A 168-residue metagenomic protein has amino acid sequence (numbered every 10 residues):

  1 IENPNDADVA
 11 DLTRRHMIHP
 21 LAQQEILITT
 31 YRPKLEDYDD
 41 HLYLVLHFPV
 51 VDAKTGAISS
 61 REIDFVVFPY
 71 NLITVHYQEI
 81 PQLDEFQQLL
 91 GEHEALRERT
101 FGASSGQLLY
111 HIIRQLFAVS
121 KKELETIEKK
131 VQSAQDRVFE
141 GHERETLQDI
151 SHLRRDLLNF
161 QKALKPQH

Functional and structural regions predicted by a protein language model:
I1-H168: Peripheral, non-transmembrane regulatory/ligand-interaction domains of membrane transport proteins
